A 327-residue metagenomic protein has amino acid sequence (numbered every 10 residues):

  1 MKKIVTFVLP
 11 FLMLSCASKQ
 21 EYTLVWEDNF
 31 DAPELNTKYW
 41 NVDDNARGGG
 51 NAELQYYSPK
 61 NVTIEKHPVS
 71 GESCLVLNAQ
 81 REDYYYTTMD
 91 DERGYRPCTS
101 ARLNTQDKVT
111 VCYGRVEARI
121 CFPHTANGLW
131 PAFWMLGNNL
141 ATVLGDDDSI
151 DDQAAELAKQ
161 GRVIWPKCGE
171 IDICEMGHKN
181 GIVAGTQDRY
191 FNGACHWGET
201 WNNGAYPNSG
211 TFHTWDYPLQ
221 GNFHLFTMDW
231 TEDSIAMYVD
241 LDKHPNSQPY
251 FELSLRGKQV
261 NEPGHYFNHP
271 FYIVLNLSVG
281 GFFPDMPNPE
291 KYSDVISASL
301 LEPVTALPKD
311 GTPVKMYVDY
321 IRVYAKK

Functional and structural regions predicted by a protein language model:
K2-V8: Sec-dependent signal peptide recognition, specifically the positively charged N-region followed immediately by
L14-S15: C-terminal motif of bacterial Sec signal peptides marking the signal peptidase cleavage site
S18-K327: GH16 jelly-roll
